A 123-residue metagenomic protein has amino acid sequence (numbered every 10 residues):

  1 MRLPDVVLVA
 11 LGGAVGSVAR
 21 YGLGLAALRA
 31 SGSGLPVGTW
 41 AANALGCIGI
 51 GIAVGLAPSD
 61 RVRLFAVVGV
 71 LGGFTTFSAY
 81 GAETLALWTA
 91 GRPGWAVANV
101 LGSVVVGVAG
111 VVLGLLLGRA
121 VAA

Functional and structural regions predicted by a protein language model:
M1-A123: Membrane-interface helix-loop junctions in multi-pass transporters/channels
